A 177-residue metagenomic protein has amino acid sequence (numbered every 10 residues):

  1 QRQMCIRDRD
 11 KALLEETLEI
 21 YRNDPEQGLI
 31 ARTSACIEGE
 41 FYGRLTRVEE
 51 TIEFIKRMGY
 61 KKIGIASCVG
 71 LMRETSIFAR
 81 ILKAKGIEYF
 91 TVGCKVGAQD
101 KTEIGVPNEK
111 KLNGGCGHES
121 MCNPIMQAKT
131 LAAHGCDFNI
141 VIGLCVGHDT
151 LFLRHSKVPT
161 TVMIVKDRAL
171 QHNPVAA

Functional and structural regions predicted by a protein language model:
R2-I6: Short, small-residue-biased leader/transition segments that mark boundaries at the very start of proteins
F41-R47, S67-T75, G97, N139-T150: Gly/Ser/Thr-rich loops at beta-strand to alpha-helix junctions that form or flank small-molecule/cofactor-binding
G43-K56, Q127: A short, well-structured juxtamembrane/interface segment
K61, D137-F138: Conserved acidic residues
R73-P124: Long, charge-dense
E74-I81, D149-V158: Short Gly/Thr/Asp-enriched flexible loops that form oxyanion-binding sites at enzyme active sites
E119-A133, L144-V146: Active-site glycine-rich loop that binds ribose-phosphate moieties when present
K157-A177: Short, flexible loop segments at boundaries between secondary-structure elements
